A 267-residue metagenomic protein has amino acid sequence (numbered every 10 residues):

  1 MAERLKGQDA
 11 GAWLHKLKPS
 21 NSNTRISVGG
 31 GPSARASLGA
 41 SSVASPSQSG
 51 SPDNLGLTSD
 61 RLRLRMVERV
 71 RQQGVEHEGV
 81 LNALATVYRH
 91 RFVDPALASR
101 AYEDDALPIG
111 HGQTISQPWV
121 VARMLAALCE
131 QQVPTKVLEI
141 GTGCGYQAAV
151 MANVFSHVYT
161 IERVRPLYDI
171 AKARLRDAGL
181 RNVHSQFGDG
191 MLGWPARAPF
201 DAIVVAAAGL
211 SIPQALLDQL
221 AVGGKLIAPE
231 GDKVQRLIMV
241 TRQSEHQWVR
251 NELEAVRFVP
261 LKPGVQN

Functional and structural regions predicted by a protein language model:
M1-L138, D169, R176, S244-P263: Class I SAM-dependent transferase core
E130-Q247: Conserved nucleotide-cofactor-binding alpha/beta core module
V265-N267: Positively charged
